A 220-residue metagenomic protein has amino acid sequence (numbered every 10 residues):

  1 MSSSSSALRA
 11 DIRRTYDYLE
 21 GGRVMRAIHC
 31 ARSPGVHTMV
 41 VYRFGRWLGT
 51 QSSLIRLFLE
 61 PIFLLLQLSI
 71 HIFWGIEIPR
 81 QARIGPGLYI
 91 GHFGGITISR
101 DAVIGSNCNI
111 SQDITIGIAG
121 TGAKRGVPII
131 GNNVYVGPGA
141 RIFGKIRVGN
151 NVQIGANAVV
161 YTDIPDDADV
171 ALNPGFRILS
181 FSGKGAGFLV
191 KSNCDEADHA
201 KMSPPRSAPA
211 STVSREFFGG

Functional and structural regions predicted by a protein language model:
M1-W74, G183-G220: Terminal amphipathic alpha-helical/low-complexity segments used for targeting or macromolecular assembly
W74, P79-R80, G85-P86, G91-R100 (+10 more regions): Left-handed beta-helix
A168-F188: Conserved beta-strand-loop-alpha-helix hinge in the C-terminal portion of ABC ATPase nucleotide-binding domains
